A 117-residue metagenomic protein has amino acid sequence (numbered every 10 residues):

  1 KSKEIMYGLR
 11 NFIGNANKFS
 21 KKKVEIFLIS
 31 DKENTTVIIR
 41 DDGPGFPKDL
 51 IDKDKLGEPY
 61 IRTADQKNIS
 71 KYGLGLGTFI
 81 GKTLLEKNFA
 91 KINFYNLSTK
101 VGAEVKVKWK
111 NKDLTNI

Functional and structural regions predicted by a protein language model:
K1-G8: Conserved short strand/loop->alpha-helix "switch" segment adjacent to the catalytic nucleotide/phosphoryl-transfer site
K22, A90-K91: Conserved glycine-rich
K23-N34: Short beta-strand/loop element within the Bergerat-fold HATPase_c
D41: Acidic ATP/Mg2+-coordinating residue in the GHKL
K48-I61: Short conserved segment of the HATPase_c
I61-Y72: Glycine-rich ATP-lid/hinge loop adjacent to the conserved G-boxes
L74-T78: Hydrophobic Leu site in an alpha-helix of the histidine kinase catalytic ATPase core
I80-F89: Conserved glycine-/histidine-rich ATP-lid loop and adjacent helix of the Bergerat-fold HATPase_c
